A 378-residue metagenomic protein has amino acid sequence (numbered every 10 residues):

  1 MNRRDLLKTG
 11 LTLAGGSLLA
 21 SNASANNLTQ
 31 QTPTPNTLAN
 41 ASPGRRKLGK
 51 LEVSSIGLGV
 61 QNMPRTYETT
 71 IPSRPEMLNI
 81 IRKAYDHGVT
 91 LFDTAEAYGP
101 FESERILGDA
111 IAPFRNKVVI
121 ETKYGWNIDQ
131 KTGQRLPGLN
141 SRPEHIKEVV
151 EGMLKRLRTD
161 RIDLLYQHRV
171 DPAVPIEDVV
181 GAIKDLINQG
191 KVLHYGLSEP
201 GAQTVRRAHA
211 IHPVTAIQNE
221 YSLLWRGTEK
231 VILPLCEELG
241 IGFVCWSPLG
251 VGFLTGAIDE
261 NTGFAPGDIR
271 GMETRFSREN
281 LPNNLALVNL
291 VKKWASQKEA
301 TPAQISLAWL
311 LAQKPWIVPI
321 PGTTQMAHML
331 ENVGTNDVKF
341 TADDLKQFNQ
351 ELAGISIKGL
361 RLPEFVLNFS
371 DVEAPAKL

Functional and structural regions predicted by a protein language model:
N2-V119, L378: N-terminal binding-site loop/beta-alpha segment at the start of enzyme catalytic domains that lines or forms
L6-L7, N26-P43, L78, E238 (+5 more regions): Terminal-tail/helix-coil boundary detector
L51-I56, G88-T90, R115-V118, T159-D163 (+5 more regions): Short, well-ordered coil/turn segments that N-cap beta-strands
L58, F92, L107, I120 (+10 more regions): Conserved, mostly hydrophobic/aromatic
N62, E96-Y98, Y124-I128, D171 (+4 more regions): Active-site-proximal loop/turn and secondary-structure-junction residues that shape catalytic pockets, frequently
P64, Q130-G227, V231, G242: Glycine/proline-rich, positively charged, aromatic-decorated active-site loop/lid region on the catalytic face
I81, E104, G108, V150-E151 (+7 more regions): Generic structural signal for well-ordered alpha-helices, preferentially at hydrophobic/aromatic core positions
E229-T262: Aromatic-lined glycan-binding groove of carbohydrate-active enzymes
